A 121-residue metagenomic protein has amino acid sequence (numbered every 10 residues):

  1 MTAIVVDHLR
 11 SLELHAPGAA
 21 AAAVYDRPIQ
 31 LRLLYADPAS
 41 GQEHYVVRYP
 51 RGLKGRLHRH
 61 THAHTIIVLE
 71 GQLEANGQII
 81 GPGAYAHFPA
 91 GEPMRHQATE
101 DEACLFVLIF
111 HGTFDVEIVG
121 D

Functional and structural regions predicted by a protein language model:
M1-S40, D121: A short, N-terminal "cap"/entry segment at the start of jelly-roll beta-barrel domains of the cupin/DSBH fold
I29, A90-V116: Ligand-binding loop in jelly-roll beta-barrel domains
G41-P50, G55-H58: Small beta-barrel nucleic-acid-binding modules, principally OB-folds
H44, H58-H60, H64, M94-H96: Histidine-centered active-site/metal-ligand motif
V46-Y49, L69-G71, Y85, F106-L108: Short, well-ordered beta-strand segments in beta-rich or mixed alpha/beta enzyme and ligand-binding folds
R51-L53, H60-A75, P82: Glycine- and acidic-residue-biased ligand/ion/polar-headgroup-sensing regions
A75-R95: Short acidic-glycine-tyrosine-enriched beta hairpin
